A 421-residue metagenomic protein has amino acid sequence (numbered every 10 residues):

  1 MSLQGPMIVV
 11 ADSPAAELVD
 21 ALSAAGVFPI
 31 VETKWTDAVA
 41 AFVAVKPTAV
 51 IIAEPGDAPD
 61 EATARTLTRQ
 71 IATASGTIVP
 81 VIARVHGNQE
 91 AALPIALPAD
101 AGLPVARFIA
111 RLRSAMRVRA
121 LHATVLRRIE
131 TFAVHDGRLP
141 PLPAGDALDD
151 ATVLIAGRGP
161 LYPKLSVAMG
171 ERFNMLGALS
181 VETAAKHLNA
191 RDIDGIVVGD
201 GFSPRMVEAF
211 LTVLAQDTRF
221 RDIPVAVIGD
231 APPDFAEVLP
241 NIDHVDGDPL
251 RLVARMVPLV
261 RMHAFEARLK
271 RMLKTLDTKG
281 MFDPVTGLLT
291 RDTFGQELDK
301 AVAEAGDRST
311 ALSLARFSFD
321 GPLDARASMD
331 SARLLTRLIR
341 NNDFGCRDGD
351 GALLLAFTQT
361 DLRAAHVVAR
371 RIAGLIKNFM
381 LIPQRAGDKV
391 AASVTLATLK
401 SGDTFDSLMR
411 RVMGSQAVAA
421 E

Functional and structural regions predicted by a protein language model:
M1-F28, V43-A44, A72, A110-T152 (+3 more regions): Non-catalytic signal-transmission and effector/linker regions of two-component phosphorelay proteins
D20, A58-A72, V79-A106, E208-A209 (+1 more regions): Alpha4 helix (beta4-alpha4-beta5 surface) of REC/receiver domains from two-component response regulators
K34-V39, T48-G76, V85-G87, D194-R221 (+1 more regions): Conserved phosphotransfer microenvironments
P104-D136, V238, D248-R268, M272 (+1 more regions): Receiver (REC) domain switch/output surface
L276-Q296, F317: Conserved nucleotide-binding and Mg2+-coordinating catalytic segments in signaling enzymes
M281, A332-A365, G374, N378-P383: Conserved helix-loop-beta segment at the catalytic/binding core of cyclic-nucleotide signaling proteins
G295-P322: Active-site-proximal structural segments of metal-dependent nucleotidyl cyclase/transferase enzymes
L362-R370, A397-E421: Catalytic-core segments of nucleotide cyclases and related cyclic-nucleotide turnover enzymes
